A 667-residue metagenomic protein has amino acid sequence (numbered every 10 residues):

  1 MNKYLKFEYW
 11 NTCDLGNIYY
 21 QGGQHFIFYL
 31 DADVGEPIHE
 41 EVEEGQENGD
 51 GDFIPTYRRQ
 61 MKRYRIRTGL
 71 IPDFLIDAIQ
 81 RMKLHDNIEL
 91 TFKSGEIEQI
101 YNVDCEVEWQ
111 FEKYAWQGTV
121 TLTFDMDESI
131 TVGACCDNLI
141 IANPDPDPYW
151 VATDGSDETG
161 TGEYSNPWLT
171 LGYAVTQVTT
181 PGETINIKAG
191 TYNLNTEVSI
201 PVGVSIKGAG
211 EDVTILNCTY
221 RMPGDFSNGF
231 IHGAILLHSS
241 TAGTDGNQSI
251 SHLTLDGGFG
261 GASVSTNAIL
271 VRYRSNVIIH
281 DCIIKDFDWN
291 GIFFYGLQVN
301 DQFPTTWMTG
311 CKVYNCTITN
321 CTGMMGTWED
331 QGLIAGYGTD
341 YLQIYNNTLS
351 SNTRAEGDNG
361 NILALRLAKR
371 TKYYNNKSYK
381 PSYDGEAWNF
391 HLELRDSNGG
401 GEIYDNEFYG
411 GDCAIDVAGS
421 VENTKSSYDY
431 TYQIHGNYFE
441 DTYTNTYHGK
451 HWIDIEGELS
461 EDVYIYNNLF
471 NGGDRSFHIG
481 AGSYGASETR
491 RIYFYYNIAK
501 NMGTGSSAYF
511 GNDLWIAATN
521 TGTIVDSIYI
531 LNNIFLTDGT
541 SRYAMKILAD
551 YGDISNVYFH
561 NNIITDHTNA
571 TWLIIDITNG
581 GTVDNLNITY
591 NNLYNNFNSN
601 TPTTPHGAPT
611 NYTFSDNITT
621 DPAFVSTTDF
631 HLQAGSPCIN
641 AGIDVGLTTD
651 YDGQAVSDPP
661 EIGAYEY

Functional and structural regions predicted by a protein language model:
N2-I141: Extracellular/virion structural assembly segments
T153-K188, N193, D652, S657 (+1 more regions): Acidic Gly/Asp/Thr-rich repetitive segments characteristic of extracellular carbohydrate-active and adhesion proteins
N166, V204-V264, T322, Y443 (+2 more regions): Right-handed parallel beta-helix/beta-spiral solenoid domain characteristic of secreted/periplasmic
G172, T179-S205, E211-Y220, L255: N-terminal extracellular ligand-recognition/capping segment immediately after the signal peptide
R221-T241, G261-R272, D286-M308, N320-L342 (+9 more regions): Extracellular beta-strand/beta-solenoid scaffold signature
Y464, L469-D629: Predominantly extracellular beta-rich ligand-binding scaffolds that present long acidic/polar faces for carbohydrate
Q633-Y667: Surface beta-loop-beta hairpin patches that serve as ligand-binding interfaces in beta-rich domains
